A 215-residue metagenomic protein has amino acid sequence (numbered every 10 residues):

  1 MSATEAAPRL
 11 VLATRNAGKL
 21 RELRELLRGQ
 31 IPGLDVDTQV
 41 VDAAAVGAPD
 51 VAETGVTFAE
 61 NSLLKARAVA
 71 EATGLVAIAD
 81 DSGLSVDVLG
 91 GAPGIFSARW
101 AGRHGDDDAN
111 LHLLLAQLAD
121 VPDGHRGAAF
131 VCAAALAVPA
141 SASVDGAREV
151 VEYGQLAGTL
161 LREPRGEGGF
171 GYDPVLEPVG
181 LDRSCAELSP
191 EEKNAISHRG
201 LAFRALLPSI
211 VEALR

Functional and structural regions predicted by a protein language model:
S2-V11, A17-L34, T38-R215: Anionic-ligand binding patches
